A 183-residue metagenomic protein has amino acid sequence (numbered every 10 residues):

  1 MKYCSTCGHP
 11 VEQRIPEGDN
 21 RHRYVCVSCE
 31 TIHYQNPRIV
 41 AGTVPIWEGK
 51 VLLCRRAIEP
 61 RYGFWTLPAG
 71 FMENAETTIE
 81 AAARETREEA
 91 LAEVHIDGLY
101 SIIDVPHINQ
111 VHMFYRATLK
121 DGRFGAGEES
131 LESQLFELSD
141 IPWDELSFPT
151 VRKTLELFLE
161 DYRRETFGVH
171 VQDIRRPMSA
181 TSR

Functional and structural regions predicted by a protein language model:
M1-T43: Acidic, metal-coordinating catalytic segment for phosphate/diphosphate chemistry, firing primarily on the Nudix
S5, E12-Q13, V27, L52 (+3 more regions): Nucleotide phosphate-binding site architecture
V25, L52-L53, T66, H95 (+1 more regions): Conserved beta-strand segments that form the floor/walls of ligand-binding pockets within enzyme and binding domains
I39-V40, P60, E129: A short beta-loop-beta micro-motif enriched in histidine and acidic residues
P45-I46, L53, A117, L135: Conserved hydrophobic "DFG−1" position in protein kinase catalytic cores
I46-E88: Conserved Nudix-box catalytic region and its N-terminal flanking loop in Nudix hydrolases and closely related
M72-L157, T166-F167, A180-R183: Unchanged
E165-R176: Short, flexible loop/turn segments with low-complexity composition
